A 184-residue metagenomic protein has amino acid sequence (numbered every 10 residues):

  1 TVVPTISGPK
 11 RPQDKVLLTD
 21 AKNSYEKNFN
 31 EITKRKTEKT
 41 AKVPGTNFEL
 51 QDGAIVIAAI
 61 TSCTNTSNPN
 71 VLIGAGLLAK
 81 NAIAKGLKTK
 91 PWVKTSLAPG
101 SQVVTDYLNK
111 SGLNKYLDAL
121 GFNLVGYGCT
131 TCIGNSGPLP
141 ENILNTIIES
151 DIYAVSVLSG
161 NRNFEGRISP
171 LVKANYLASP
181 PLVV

Functional and structural regions predicted by a protein language model:
T1-V183: Fe-S-dependent hydro-lyases/dehydratases of central metabolism
